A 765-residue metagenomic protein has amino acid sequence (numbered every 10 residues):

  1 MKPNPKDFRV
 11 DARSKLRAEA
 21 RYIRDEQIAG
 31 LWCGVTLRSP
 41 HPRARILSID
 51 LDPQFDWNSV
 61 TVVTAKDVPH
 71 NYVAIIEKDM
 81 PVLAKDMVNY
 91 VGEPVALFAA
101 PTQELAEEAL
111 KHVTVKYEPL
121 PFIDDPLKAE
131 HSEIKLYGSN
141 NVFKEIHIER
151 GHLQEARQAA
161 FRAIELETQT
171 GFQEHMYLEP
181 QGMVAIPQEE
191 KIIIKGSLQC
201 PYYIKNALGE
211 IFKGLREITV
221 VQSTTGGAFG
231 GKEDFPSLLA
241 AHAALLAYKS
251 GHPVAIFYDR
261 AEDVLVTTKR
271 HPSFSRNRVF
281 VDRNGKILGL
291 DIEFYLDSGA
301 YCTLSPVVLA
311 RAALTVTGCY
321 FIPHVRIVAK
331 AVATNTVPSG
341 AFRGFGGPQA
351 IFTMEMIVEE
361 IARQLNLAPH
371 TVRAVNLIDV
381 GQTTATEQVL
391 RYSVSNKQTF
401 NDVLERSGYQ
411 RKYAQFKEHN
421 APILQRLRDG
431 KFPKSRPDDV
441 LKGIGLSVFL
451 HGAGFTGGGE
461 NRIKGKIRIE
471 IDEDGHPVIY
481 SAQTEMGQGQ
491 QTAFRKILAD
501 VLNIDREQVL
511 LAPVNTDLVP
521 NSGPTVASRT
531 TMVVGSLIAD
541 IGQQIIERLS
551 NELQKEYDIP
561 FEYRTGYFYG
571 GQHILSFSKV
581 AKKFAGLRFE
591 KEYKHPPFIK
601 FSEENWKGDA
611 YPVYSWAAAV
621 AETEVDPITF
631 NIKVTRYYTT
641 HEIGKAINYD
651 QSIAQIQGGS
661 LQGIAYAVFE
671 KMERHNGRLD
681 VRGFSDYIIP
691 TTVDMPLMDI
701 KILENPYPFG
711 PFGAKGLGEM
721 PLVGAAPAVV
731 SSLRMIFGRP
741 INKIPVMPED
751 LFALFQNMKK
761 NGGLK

Functional and structural regions predicted by a protein language model:
M1-N140, L239, K249: Flexible, low-hydrophobicity surface segments
P5, V10-R17, F143-M183, P272-M356 (+2 more regions): Glycine-rich loop/linker segments at domain edges
V10-S14, K111-E118, N206, E210-I211 (+6 more regions): Extended active-site and interfacial segments that coordinate phosphate-rich ligands in large catalytic machineries
G34, I192-G196, H476-S481, V634-R636: Short, aliphatic-rich beta-strand segments
A65-D67, K213-E217, A247-V254, R283 (+4 more regions): C-terminal catalytic domains of large/alpha subunits in multi-subunit enzymes
Y72-E77, A109-H112, K205-A207, F229-F235 (+10 more regions): Short acidic, glycine/serine/threonine-rich loops at helix termini
P81, H131-I211, D379-H476, K496 (+2 more regions): Helix-loop-helix junctions that connect adjacent transmembrane helices in secondary transporters/permeases, recognized
A228-G251, A255-F257, Q490-L498: Thiamine diphosphate
